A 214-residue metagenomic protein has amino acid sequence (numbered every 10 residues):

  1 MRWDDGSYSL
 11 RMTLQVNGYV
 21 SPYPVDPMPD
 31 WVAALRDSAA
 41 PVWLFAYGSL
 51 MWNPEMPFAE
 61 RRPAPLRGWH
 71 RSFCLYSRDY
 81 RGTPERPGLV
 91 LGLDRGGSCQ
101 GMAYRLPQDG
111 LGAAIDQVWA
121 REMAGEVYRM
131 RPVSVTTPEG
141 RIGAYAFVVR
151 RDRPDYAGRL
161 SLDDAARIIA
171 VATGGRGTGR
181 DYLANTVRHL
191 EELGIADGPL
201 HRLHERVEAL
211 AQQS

Functional and structural regions predicted by a protein language model:
L10-S214: A glycine-rich, hydrophobic/aromatic-adjacent loop/helix-cap motif
